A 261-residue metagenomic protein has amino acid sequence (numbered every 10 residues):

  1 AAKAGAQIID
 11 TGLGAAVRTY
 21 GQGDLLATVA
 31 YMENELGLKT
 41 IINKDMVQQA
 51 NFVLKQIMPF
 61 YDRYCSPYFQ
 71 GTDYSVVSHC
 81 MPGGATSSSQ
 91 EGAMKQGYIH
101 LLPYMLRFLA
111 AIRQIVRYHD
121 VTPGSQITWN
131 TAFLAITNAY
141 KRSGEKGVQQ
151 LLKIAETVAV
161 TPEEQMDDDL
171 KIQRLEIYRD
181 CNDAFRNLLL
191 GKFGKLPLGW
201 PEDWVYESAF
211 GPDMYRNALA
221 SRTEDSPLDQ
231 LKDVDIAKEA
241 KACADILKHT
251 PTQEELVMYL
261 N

Functional and structural regions predicted by a protein language model:
A1, Y20-L25, P59-D62: Short acidic, glycine/serine/threonine-rich loops at helix termini
A2-I9, N34-K39: Secondary-structure transition/capping motifs at alpha-helix termini and the adjoining loop/turn into the next element
A4-D24: Glycine-rich phosphate-binding active-site loops on the catalytic face of alpha/beta enzymes
G5, T28, L109: Conserved, mostly hydrophobic/aromatic
V17-I42: C-terminal helical cap(s) of enzyme catalytic domains, especially alpha/beta-barrels
K39-L54: Phosphate/diphosphate-binding loops
V53-Y68, I115: Glycine-rich anion-binding loops of enzyme active sites
Y68-S75, C80-N261: Terminal or standalone catalytic/regulatory effector modules within metabolic enzymes and repeat proteins
